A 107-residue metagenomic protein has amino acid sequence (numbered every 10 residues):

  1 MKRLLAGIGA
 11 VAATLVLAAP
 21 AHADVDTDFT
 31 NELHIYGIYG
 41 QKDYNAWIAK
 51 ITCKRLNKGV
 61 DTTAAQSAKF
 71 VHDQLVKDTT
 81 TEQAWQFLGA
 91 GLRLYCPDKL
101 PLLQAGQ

Functional and structural regions predicted by a protein language model:
M1-A23: Classic N-terminal secretory signal peptides
A13, A19, H34, Q104-Q107: Mitochondrial intermembrane space
T14-L17, L56, D98: Hydrophobic alpha-helical elements and their junctions with loops/disorder across both membrane and soluble proteins
D24-Q74, W85-A90, L94: Short N-proximal segments of mature Sec-exported proteins
Y95-Q107: Short, low-complexity, Pro/Ser/Thr/Gly-rich segments in the mature regions of secreted, periplasmic
